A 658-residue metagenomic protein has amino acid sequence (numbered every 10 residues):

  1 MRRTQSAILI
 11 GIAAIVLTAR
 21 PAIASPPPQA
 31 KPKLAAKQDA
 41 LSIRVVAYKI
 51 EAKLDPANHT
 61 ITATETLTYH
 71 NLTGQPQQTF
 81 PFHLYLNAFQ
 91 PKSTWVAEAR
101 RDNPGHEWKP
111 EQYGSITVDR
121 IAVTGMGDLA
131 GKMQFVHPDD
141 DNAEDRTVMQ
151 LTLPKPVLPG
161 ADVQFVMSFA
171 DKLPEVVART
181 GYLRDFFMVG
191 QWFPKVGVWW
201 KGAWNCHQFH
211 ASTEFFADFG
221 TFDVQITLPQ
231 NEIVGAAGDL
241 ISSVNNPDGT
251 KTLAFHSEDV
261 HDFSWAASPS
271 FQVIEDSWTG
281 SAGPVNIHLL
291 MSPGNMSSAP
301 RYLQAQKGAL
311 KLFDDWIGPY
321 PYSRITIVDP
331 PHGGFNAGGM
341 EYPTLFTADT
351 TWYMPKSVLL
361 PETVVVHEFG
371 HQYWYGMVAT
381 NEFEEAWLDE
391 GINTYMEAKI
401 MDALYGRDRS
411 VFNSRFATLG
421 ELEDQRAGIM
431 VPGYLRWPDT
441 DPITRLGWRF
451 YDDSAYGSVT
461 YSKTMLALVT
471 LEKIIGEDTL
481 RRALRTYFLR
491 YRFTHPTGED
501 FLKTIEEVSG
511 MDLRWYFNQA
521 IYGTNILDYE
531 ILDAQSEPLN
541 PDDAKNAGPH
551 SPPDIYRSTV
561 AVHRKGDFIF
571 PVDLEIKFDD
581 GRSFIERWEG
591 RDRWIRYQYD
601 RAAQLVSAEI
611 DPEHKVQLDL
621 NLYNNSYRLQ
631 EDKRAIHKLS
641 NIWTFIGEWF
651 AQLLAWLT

Functional and structural regions predicted by a protein language model:
A7-R20: Bacterial N-terminal signal peptides
A22-T62, L183, R514-W515, Q519: N-terminal, polar/Ser/Thr-rich
K33-L41, A88-T152, V176-R179, D239-D248 (+1 more regions): Solvent-exposed beta-strand/loop surfaces of large extracellular or lumenal domains
V45, L84, F255, H288-V560: Hydrophobic alpha-helical and helix-loop surface patches within well-folded domains that function as non-catalytic
T60-S93: Ligand-binding face of N-terminal immunoglobulin V-set domains in extracellular IgSF glycoproteins
F89, D171-V177, P612-N624: Short acidic/polar inter-strand loop motif in beta-rich domains
P104-D119, M126, D141, T147-T152 (+2 more regions): Extended, low-hydrophobicity, Ser/Thr/Pro/Gly-biased non-transmembrane segments
G235-A236, R514, L527-E613: Beta-strand-rich binding/interaction modules
